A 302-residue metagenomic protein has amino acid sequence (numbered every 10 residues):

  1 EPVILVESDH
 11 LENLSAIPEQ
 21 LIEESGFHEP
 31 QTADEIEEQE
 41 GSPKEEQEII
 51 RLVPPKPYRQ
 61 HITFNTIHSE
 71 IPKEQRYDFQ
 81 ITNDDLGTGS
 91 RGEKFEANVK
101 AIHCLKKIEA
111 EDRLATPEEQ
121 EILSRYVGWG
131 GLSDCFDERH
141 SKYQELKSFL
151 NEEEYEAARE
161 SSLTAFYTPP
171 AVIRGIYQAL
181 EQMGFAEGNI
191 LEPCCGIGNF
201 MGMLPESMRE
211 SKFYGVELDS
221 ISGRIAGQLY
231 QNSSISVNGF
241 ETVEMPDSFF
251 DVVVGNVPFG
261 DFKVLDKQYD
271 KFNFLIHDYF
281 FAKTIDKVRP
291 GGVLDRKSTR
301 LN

Functional and structural regions predicted by a protein language model:
E1-D84: Glycine- and charge-rich intrinsically disordered segments
S42, H61, E74-L229, S233: Class I S-adenosyl-L-methionine
I176, L218-S220, K271-R300: Conserved Class I SAM-dependent methyltransferase catalytic core
I190, V253, T299: Receiver (REC) domain switch-region micro-motif
N232-F240: Conserved SAM-binding strand-loop segment of SAM-dependent methyltransferases
E244-V254: A short acidic, Gly/Pro-enriched loop at the edge of an enzyme's catalytic core that lines a small-molecule cofactor
V254-K263: A short SAM/SAH-binding and catalytic strip from SAM-dependent methyltransferases
V264-K271: Glycine/threonine-rich flexible loop motifs
